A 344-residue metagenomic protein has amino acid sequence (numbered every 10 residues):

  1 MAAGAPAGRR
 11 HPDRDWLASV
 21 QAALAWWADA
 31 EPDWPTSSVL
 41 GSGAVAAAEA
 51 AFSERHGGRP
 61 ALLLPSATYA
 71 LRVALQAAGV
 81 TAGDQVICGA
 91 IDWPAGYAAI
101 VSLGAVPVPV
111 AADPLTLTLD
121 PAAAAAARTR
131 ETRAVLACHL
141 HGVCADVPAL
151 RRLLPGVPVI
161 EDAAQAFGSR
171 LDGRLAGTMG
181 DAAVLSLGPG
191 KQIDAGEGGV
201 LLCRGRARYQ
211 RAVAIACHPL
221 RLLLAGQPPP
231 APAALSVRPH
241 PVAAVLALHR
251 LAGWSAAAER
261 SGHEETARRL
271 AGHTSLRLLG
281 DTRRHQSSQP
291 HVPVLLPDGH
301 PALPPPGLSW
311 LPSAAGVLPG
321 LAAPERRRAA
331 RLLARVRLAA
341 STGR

Functional and structural regions predicted by a protein language model:
M1-A77, T81, R250, R327-R344: Conserved PLP-binding active-site segment in aminotransferase class I/II-type PLP enzymes
G43-A51, R55-R59, A122, A134-C138 (+2 more regions): PLP-dependent aminotransferase class I/II
A51, A99-L103, A127, D146-G156 (+2 more regions): Alpha-helical structural signal in soluble globular domains
R59, D84, A105, V157-P158 (+3 more regions): A structural micro-motif
A74-R128: Conserved PLP-anchoring active-site segment centered on the Schiff-base-forming lysine
I87, V108, P158-I160, V184 (+3 more regions): Structural detector of well-ordered beta-strand residues that form the stable sheet scaffold of enzyme domains
L115-A195, V200-L202, R206-A207: Active-site phosphate-binding strand-loop segment of PLP-dependent enzymes
